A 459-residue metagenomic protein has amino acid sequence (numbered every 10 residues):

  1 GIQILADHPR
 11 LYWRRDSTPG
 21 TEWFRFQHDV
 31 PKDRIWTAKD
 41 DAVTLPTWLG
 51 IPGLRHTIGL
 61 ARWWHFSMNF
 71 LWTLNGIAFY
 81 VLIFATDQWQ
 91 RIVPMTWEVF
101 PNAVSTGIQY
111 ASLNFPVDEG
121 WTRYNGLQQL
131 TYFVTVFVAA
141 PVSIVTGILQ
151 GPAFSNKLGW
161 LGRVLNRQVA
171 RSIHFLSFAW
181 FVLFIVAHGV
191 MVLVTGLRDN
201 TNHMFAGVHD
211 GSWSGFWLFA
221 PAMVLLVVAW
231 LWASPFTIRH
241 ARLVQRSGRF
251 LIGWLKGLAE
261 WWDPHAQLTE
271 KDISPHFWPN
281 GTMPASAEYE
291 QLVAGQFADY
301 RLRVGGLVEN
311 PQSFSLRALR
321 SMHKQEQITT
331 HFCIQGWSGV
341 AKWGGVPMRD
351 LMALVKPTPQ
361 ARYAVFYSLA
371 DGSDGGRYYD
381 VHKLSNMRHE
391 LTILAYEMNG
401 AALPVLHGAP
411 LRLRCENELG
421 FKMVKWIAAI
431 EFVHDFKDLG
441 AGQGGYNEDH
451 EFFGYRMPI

Functional and structural regions predicted by a protein language model:
G1-W261, I459: Membrane-embedded alpha-helical bundles that constitute the cytochrome b-like, heme-associated redox core of multi-pass
R62-W63, G257-I459: Structured, non-membrane catalytic/scaffold regions adjacent to prosthetic-group chemistry
